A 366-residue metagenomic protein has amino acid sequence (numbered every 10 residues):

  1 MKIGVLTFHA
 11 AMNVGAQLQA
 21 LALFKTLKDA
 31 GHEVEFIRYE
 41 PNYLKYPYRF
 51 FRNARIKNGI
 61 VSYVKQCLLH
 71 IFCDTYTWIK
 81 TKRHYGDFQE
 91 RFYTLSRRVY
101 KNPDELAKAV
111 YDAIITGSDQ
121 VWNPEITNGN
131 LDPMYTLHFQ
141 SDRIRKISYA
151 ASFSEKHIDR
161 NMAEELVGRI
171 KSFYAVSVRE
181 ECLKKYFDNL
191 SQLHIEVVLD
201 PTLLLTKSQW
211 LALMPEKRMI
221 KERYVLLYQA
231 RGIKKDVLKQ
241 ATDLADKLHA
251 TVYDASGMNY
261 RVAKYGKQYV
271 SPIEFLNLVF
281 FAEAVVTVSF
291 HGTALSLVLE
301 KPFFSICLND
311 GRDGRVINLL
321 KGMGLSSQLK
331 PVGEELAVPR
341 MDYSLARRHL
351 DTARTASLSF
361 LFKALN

Functional and structural regions predicted by a protein language model:
M1-N366: Active-site anion-handling motifs in enzyme catalytic cores
